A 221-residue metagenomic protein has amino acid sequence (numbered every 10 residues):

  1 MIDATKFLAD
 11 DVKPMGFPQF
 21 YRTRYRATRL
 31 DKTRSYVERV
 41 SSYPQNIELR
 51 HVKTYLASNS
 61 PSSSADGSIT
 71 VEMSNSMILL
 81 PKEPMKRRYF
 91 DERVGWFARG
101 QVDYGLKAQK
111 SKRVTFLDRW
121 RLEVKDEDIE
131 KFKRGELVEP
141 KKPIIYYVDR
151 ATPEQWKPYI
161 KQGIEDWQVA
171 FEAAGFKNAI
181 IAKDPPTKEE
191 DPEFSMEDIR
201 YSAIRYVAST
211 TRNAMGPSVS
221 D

Functional and structural regions predicted by a protein language model:
M1-T152, A170-A174, A179, P185-D221: Auxiliary tRNA-acceptor-end handling modules of aminoacyl-tRNA synthetases
P153-K157: Alpha-helix N-cap/helix-initiation motif
P158-E165, V169: Solvent-exposed, polar/charged alpha-helical surfaces in well-ordered, non-transmembrane soluble domains, broadly
